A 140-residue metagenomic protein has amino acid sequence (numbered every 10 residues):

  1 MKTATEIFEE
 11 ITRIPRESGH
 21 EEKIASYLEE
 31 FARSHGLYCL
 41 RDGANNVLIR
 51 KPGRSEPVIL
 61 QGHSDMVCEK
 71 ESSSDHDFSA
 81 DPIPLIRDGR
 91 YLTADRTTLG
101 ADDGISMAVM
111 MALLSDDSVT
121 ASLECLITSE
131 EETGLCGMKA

Functional and structural regions predicted by a protein language model:
K2-R90: Acidic/His- and Gly-rich active-site-bordering loop/insert found across diverse amide/peptide-bond hydrolases
E56-S122, I127-T133: Active-site metal-coordination/substrate-binding segment of hydrolases, especially metallo-dependent peptidases
C136-K139: A short secondary-structure junction signal
